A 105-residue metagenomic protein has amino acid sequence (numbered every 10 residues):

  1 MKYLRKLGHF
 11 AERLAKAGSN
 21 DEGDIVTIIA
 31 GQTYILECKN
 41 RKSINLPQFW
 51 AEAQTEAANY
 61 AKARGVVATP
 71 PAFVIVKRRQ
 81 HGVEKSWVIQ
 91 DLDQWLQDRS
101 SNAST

Functional and structural regions predicted by a protein language model:
M1-T105: Catalytic phosphate/metal-binding cores of nucleic-acid and nucleotide-processing enzymes, i.e., regions that mediate
